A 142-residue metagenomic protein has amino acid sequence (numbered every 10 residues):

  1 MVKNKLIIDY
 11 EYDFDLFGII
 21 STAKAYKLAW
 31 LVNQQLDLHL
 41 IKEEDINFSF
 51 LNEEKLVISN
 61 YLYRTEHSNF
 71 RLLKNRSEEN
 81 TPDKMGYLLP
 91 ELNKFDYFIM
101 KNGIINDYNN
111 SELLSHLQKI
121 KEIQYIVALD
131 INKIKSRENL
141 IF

Functional and structural regions predicted by a protein language model:
K3-Y10, D83-K94: Short, flexible, solvent-exposed loop/turn segments with mixed acidic/basic and small polar residues
L6-A25: Terminal, regulation- and interaction-focused segments at domain boundaries
F14-D15, N93-F98: Short glycine-rich, basic-tinged beta-strand/loop micro-motifs
A23-H39: Amphipathic alpha-helical segments
D37-N47: Short, well-structured beta-strand/strand-turn elements
E44, N80, N139-F142: Long, intrinsically disordered low-complexity tracts enriched in Pro/Ser with mixed acidic/basic residues that serve as
S49-K84: Surface-exposed, low-hydrophobicity interaction/linker segments
Y97-F142: Glycine-rich, aromatic-bearing surface loops/beta-hairpins
